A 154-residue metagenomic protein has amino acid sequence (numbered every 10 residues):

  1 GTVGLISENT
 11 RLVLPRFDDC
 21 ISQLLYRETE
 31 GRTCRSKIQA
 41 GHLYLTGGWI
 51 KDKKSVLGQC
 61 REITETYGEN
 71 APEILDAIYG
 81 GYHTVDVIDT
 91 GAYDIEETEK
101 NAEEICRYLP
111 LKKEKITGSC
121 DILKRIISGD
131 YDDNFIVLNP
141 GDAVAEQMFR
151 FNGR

Functional and structural regions predicted by a protein language model:
G1: Metallocofactor- and cofactor-centric catalytic cores in central/energy metabolism, strongly enriched
L5-S7, C106: A generic structural signal for well-ordered alpha-helical segments
N9-Q59: Long, charge-dense
L25-E28, L57-C60, K100-A102, I126-G129: Surface-exposed beta-strand edges and their flanking turn/coil or helix-capping segments
E30, K37, E69-N70, P110 (+1 more regions): Short alpha-helical interface elements
Q39-I105: Active-site rim beta-loop-alpha module in soluble metabolic enzymes
D76-R154: Extended, basic/helix-rich recognition subdomains
